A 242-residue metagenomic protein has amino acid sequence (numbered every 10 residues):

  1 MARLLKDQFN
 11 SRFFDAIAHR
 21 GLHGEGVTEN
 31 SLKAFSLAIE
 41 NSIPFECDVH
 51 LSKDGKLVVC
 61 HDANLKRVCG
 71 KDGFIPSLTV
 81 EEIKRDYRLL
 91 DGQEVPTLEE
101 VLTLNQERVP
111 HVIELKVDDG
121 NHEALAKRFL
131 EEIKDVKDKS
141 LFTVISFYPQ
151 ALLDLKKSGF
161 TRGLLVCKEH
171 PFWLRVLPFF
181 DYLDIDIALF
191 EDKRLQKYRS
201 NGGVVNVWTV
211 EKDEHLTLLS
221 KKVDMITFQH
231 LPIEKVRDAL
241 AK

Functional and structural regions predicted by a protein language model:
M1-K242: Phosphate-group recognition and catalysis centered on beta-loop-alpha active-site segments
